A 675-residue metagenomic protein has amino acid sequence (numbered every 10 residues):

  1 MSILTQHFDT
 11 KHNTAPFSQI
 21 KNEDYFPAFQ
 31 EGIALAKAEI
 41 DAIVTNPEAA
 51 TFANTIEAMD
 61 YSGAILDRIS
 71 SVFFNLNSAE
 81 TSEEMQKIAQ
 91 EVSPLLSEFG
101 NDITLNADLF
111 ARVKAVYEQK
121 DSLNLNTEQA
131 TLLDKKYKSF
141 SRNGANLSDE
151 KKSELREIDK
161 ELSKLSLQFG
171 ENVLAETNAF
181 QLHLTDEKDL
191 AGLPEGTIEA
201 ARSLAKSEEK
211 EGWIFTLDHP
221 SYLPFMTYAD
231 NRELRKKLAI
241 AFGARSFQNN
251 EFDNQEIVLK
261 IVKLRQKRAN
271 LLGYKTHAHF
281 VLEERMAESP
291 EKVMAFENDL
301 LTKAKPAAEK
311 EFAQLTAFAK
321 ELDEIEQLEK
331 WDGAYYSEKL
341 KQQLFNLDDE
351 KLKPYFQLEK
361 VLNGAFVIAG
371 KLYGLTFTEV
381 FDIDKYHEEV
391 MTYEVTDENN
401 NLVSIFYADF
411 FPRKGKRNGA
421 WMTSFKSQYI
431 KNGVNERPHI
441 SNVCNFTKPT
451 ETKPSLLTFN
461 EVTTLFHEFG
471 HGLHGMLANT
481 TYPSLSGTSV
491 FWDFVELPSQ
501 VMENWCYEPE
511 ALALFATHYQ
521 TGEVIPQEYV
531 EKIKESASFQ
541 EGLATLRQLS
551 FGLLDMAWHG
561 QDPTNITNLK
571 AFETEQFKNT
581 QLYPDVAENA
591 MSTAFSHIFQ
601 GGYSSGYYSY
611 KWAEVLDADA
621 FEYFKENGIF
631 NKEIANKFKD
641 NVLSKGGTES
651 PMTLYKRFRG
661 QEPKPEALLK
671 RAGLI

Functional and structural regions predicted by a protein language model:
M1-L193: N-terminal helix-rich structural modules
M1-P27, E31, G212-W213, K360 (+8 more regions): C-terminal, non-catalytic "cap/extension" segments appended to globular domains
D9-D24, F73-V92, A115-E157, T216-E256 (+6 more regions): Short His/Asp/Glu-rich catalytic/ion-coordination signatures at enzyme active sites or charged loops
A34, A38, A42-A49, I65-S82 (+24 more regions): Intrinsically disordered or highly flexible coil/loop and linker segments, enriched in small and charged/polar residues
A64-N75, D134, K138, I240 (+3 more regions): Short, hydrophobic/amphipathic alpha-helical patches that form generic packing surfaces within helical domains
E128, L132, E161-K164, E171 (+7 more regions): Active-site-proximal, well-structured secondary-structure segments within enzyme catalytic domains
N254-Q266, H439-N442, T480, K645-G647: Short, hydrophobic/aliphatic alpha-helical segments
T447-L465: Short pre-active-site segment immediately N-terminal to the catalytic Zn-binding motif
